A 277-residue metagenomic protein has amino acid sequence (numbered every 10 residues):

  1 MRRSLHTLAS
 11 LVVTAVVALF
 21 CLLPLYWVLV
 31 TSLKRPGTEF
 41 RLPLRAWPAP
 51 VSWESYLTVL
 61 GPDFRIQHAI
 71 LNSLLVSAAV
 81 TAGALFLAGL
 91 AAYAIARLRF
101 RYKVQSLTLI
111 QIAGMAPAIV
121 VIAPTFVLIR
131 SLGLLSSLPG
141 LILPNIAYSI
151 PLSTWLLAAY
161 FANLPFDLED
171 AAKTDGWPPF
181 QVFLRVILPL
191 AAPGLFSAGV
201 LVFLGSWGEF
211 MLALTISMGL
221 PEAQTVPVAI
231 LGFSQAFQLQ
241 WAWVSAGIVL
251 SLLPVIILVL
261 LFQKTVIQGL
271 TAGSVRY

Functional and structural regions predicted by a protein language model:
M1-S4: Short, Lys/Arg-rich, polar N-terminal cytosolic tail immediately upstream of the first transmembrane signal-anchor
T7-Y277: A structural signal for multi-pass alpha-helical bundles of membrane permease subunits that mediate small-molecule
